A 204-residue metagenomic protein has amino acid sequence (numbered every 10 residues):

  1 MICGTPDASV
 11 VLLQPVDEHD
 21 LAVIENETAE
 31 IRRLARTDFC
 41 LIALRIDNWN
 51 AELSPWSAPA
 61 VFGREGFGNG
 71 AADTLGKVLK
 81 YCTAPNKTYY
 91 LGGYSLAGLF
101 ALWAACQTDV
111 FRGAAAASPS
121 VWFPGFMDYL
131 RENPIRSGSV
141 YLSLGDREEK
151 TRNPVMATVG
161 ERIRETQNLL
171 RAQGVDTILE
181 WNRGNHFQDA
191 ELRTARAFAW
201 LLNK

Functional and structural regions predicted by a protein language model:
M1-T5: A short loop-to-beta-strand scaffold at the N-terminal edge of the catalytic core in hydrolase folds
P6-T83: Serine-hydrolase catalytic machinery in alpha/beta-hydrolase-like enzymes
L13-D17, S118, L144: The conserved beta1-alpha1 loop
G92-A97, A101: Gly/Ala-rich beta-loop-alpha elbow adjacent to hydrolase catalytic centers
W103-Q107: Active-site signature of alpha/beta-hydrolase-fold catalytic machinery across serine- and Asp/Cys-nucleophile hydrolases
V110-W122: A conserved short beta-strand
S120-L201: The feature captures the conserved acid-bearing segment of alpha/beta-hydrolase catalytic domains
